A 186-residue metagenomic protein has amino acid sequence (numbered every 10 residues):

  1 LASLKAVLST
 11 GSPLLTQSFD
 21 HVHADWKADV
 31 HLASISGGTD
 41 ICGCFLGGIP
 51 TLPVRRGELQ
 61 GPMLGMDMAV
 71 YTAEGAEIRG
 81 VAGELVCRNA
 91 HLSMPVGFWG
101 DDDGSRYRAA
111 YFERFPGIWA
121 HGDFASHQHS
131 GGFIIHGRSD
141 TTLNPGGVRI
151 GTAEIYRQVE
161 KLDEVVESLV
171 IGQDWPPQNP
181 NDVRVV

Functional and structural regions predicted by a protein language model:
L1-R55, D67, E74: Gly/Ser/Thr-rich phosphate-binding loop
L8, A69, V86, L169-V170: Residues embedded in well-ordered beta-strands within globular domains across many folds
L8-S12, G57-L59, R88, P145-V148: Hydrophobic alpha-helical scaffolding
R56-P62, R114-G117: Short Gly/Pro-enriched turn/cap motifs at secondary-structure boundaries
P62-M63, A76-F112, I150-G151: Conserved ATP/PPi-binding loop(s) of AMP-dependent carboxylate-activating enzymes
L64-M66, G83, V183-V185: Change "...and in nucleic-acid phosphodiester-cleaving endonucleases..." to "...and in nucleic-acid processing enzymes
T72-G75, H129-S130: Residue-level recognition of short loop/turn positions
H91, V96, R106-A109, G117-V186: AMP-binding/adenylate-forming catalytic core of the ANL superfamily
